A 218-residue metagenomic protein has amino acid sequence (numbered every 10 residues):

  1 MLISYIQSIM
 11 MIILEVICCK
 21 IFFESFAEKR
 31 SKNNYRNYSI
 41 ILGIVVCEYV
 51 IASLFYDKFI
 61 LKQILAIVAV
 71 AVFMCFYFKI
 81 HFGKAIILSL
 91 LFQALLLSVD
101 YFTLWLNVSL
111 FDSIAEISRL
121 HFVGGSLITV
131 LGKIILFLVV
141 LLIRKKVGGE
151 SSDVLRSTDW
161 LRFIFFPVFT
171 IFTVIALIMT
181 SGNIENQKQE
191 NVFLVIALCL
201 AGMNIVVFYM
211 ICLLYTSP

Functional and structural regions predicted by a protein language model:
M1-E15: Hydrophobic transmembrane alpha-helical segments in integral membrane proteins
I9-M10, I17-Y35, I51-P167, I175-N186: Juxtamembrane segments at transmembrane-helix boundaries in multi-pass signal-transduction membrane proteins
Y38-C47, F166-I171: Alpha-helical transmembrane segments
V140-L141, I205-Y209: Alpha-helical transmembrane segments
I196-V207: Alpha-helical membrane-embedded segments
Y215-P218: Conserved small/polar residues in nucleotide/adenosyl-binding loops
